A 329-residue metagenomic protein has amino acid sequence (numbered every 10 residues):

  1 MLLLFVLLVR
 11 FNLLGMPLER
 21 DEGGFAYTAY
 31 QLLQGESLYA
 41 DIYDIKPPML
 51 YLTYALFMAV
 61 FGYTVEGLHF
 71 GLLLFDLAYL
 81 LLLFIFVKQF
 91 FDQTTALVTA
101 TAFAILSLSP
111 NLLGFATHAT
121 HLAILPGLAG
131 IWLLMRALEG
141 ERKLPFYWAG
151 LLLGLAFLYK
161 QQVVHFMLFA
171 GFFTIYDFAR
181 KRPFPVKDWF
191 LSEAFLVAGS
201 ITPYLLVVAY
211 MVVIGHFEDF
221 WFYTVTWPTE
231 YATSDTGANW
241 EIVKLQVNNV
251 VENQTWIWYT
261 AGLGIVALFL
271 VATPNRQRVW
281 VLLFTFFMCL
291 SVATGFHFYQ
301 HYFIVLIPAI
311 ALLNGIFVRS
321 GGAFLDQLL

Functional and structural regions predicted by a protein language model:
V6, T99-L108, L153, F157: Short helix- or helix-capping micro-motifs that position conserved polar/aromatic residues at function-defining sites
F70-F91, V98, I105, A129 (+1 more regions): Transmembrane-helix motifs of polytopic, lipid-linked glycan transferases
T94, G130-W148, A179-F184, W256-Q277 (+1 more regions): Membrane-interface transmembrane helices that cradle and orient dolichyl/undecaprenyl
G114-L122: Short acidic/glycine- and proline-prone juxtamembrane loop motifs at membrane-interface regions of multi-pass membrane
L122-G140, P145-W148, L152-L153, T174 (+1 more regions): Specific aromatic-rich, kink-prone transmembrane helix
P145-Q161, M167-F173, T202, T285-T294: Membrane-interface alpha helices of multi-pass inner-membrane proteins
H165, C289, F296-L328: Hydrophobic/aromatic-rich transmembrane helices and adjacent perimembrane loops
F166-I201, L268-A272, L312, V318-S320 (+1 more regions): Perimembrane helix-loop-helix junctions
